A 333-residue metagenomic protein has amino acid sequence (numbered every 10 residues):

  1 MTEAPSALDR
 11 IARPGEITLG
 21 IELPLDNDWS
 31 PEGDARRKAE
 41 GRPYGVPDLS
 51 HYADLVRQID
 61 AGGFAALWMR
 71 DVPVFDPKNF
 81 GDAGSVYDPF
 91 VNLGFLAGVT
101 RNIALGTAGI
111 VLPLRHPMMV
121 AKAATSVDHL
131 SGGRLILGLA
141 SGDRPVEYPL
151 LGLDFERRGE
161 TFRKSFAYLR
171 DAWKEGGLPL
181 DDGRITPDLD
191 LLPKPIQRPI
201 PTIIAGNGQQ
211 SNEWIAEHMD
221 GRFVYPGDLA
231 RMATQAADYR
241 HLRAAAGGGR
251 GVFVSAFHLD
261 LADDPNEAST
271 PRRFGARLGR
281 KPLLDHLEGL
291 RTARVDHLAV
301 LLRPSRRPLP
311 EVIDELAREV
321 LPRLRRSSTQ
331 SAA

Functional and structural regions predicted by a protein language model:
T2-I17, L23, N79-F80, H116-H218 (+2 more regions): Internal, glycine-rich beta/alpha segment that forms the wall or movable "lid" of small-molecule/cofactor binding
T2-V99, I200, R303-R306, E315: N-terminal beta1-alpha1-beta2 module of alpha/beta enzyme domains
I11-P14, D60-A61, L93-N102, A124 (+4 more regions): Acidic (Asp/Glu)-rich catalytic clusters
I17-L23, L67-M69, L105-T107, L135-L139 (+4 more regions): Hydrophobic faces of well-ordered beta-strands that scaffold small-molecule active sites in alpha/beta enzyme cores
W29-S50, I110-M118, R198-N207, E267-K281: Active-site mouth loops of central-metabolism enzymes
V46-I59, A123, I204-W214, L278-L290: Short, acidic/polar
I59, D71, L96, V127 (+7 more regions): Conserved, mostly hydrophobic/aromatic
S165-R170, M232-L242, R307-T329: C-terminal helical cap(s) of enzyme catalytic domains, especially alpha/beta-barrels
